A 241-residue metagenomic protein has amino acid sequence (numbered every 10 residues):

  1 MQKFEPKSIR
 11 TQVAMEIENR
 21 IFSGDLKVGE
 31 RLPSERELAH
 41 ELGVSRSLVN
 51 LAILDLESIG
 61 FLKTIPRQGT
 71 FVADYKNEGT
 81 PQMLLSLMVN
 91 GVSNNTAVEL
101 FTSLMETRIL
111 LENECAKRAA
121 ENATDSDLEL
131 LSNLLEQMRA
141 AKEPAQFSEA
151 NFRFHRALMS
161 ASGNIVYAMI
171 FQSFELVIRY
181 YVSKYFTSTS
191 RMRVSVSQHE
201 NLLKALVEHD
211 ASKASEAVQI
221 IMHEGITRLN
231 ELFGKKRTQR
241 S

Functional and structural regions predicted by a protein language model:
M1-L110, K235: Short linear motifs at protein or domain termini
Q2-K3, A211-S241: C-terminal effector-binding regulatory domain of bacterial HTH transcription factors
S8, M192-R193: Short helix-capping and inter-helix turn/linker motifs at the boundaries of alpha-helical repeat units
I17, M138, N201-L202, L206: Generic hydrophobic alpha-helical segments
T64, K76-Q82, A145-A150, D210-K213: An N-terminal domain-start capping segment
T80-M83, V182, F186, I226-F233 (+1 more regions): Short amphipathic alpha-helical interaction/hinge segments
L104-K184, S195-H199, K213-T227: Conserved amphipathic alpha-helical segments that form helical-bundle/coiled-coil interaction surfaces
